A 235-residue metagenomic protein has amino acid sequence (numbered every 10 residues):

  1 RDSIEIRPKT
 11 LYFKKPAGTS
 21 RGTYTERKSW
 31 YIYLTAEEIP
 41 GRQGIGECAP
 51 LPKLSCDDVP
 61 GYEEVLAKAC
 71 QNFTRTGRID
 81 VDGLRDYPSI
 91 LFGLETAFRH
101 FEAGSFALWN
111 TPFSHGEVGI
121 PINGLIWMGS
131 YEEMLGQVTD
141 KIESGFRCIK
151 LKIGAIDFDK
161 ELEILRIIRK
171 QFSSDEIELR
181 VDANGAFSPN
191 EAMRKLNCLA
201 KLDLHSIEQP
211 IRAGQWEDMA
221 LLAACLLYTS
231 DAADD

Functional and structural regions predicted by a protein language model:
R1-L179, N184-A186, M193, N197-K201: N-terminal capping/lid subdomain adjacent to the active-site entrance of alpha/beta enzymes
K152, Q209-P210: Generic beta-strand/beta-sheet core signal
I156-F158, G214-Q215, D235: A periodicity- and composition-biased signal for non-globular, repetitive helical segments
I177, L226-L227: Short acidic, glycine/proline-enriched helix-loop-strand junctions
S188-L204, P210-L226: Active-site loop segments of alpha/beta catalytic cores
Y228-A233: Conserved small/polar residues in nucleotide/adenosyl-binding loops
